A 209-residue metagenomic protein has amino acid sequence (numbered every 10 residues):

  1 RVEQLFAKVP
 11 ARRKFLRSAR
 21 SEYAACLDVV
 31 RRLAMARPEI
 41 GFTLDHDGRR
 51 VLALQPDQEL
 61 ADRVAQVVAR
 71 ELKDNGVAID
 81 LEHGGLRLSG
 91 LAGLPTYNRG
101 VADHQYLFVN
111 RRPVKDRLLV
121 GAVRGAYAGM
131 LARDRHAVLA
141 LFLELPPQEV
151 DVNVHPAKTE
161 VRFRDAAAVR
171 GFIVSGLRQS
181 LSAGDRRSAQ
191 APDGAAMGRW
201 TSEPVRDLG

Functional and structural regions predicted by a protein language model:
R1-G209: N-terminal phosphate-binding caps/lids of nucleotide- and nucleic-acid-binding domains
